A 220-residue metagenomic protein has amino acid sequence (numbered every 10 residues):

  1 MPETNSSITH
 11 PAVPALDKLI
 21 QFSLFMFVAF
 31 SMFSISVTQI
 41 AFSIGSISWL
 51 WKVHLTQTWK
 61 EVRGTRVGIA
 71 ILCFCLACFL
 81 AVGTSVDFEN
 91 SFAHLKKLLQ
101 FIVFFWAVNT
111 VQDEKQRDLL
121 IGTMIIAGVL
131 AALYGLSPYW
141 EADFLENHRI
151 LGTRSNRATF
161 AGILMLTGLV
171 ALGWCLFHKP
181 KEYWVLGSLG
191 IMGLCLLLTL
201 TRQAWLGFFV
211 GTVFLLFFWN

Functional and structural regions predicted by a protein language model:
M1-A93, N109-I125, W174-Y183, F217-N220: Transmembrane signal-anchor hairpin modules in multi-pass inner-membrane enzymes, especially those that act on
S36-L55, H94-F105, T159-G168, L206-V213: Membrane-embedded alpha-helical segments of multi-pass membrane proteins, especially the transmembrane helices
F79-L80, I102, Q116-E146, G152-N220: Alpha-helical transmembrane segments of multi-pass inner-membrane proteins
S85-E89, Q100-F101, G193: Short alpha-helical transmembrane interface motifs in multi-pass membrane proteins
E89-K97, H148-R154: Non-cytosolic membrane-interface motifs at loop->transmembrane helix junctions
